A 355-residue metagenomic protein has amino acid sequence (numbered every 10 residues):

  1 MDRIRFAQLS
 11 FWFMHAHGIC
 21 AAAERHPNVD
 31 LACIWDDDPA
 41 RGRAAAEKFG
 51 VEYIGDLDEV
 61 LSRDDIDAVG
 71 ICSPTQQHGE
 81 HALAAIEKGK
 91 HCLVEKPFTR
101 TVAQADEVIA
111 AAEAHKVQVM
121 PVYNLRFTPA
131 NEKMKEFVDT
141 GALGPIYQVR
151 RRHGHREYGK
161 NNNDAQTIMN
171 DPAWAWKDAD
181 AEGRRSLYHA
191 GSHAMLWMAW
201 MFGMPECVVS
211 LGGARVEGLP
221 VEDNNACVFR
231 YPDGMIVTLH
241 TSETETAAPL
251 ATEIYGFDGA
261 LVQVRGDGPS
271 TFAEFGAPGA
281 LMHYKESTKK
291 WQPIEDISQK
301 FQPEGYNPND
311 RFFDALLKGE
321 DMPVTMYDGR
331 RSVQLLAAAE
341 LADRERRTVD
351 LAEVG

Functional and structural regions predicted by a protein language model:
M1-K48: N-terminal Rossmann-like dinucleotide-binding module
D2, H189-T271, Y306-M322, G355: Contiguous beta-strand/loop segments that form the cofactor/metal-binding neighborhood of enzyme cores
R3, Q8, A68-G70, D106 (+2 more regions): C-terminal helix-rich "cap/oligomerization" subdomain common to oxidoreductases
Q8, G55, V94-E95, V119-P121 (+2 more regions): Hydrophobic residues in well-ordered beta-strands that form the structural core
M14, D37, I297-D310: Active-site loop of classical SDR/Rossmann-like NAD(P)-dependent oxidoreductases, centered on the catalytic Tyr-X3-Lys
M14, L125-L211, R215-E217, R346: Predominantly a Rossmann-like dinucleotide-binding segment in NAD(P)-dependent oxidoreductases
D38, F49-A111: Beta-loop-alpha module in the N-terminal Rossmann-like domain of NAD(P)-dependent dehydrogenases, especially those
E107-L125, P145-Y147: Rossmann-fold dehydrogenase core element
